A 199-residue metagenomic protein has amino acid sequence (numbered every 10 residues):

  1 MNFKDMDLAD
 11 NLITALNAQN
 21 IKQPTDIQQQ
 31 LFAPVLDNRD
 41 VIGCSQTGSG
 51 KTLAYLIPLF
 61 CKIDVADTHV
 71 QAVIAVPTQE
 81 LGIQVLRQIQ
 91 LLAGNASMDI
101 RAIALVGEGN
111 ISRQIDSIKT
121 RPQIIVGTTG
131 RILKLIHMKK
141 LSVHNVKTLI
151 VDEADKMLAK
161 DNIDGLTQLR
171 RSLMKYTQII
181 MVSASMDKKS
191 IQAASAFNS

Functional and structural regions predicted by a protein language model:
M1-C44: Conserved pre-motif I regulatory segment
T14, T68-H137, N145-T148: Conserved nucleic-acid-binding Ia/Ib motif block in the N-terminal RecA-like helicase ATPase lobe
Q28, K51, Q71, Q79-E80 (+3 more regions): Short, cationic motifs built from Arg/Lys/His that form the positively charged side of catalytic pockets
Q29-V41, K51-D67, R87-A93, L133: Walker A/P-loop NTP-binding motif
L36, D64-D67, S97, M174-K175 (+1 more regions): Short conserved AdoMet
V41-C44, V73, I180: Short hydrophobic/aromatic beta-strand immediately N-terminal to the Walker A/P-loop
S45-S49: The conserved Walker
S142-S199: Post-DEXD/H (motif II) to motif III coupling segment of the RecA-like Helicase ATP-binding lobe
